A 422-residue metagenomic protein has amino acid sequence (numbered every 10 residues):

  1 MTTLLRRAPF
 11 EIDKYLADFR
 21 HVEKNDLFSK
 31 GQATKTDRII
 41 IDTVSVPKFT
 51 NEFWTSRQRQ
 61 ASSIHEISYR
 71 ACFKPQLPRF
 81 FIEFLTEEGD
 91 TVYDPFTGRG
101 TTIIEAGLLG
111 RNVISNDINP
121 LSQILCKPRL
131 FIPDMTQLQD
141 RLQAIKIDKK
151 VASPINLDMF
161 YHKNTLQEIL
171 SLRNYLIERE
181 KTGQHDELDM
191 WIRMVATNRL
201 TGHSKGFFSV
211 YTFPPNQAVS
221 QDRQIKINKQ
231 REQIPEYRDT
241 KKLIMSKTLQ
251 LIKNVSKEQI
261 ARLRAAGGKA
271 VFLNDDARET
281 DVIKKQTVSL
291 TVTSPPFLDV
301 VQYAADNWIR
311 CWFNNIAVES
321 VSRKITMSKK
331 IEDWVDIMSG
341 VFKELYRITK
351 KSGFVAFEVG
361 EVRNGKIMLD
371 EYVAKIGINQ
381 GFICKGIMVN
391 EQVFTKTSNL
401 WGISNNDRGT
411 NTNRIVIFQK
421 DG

Functional and structural regions predicted by a protein language model:
T2-E88: S-adenosyl-L-methionine
T2-L4, A8, I12, A17 (+4 more regions): Charged, often flexible domain-edge or linker segments that flank or initiate folded functional domains
P75-P78, D90-L109, V113-P120, C126 (+4 more regions): Conserved proline-anchored active-site loop of SAM-dependent methyltransferases that bridges a beta-strand
P120-K181, I316-K324: Conserved phosphoryl-transfer catalytic core
E178-T291, L298-D299: SAM-dependent nucleic-acid methyltransferase catalytic core
P296-I337: Mobile active-site "lid"/loop adjacent to the S-adenosyl-L-methionine
V335-K351: A short glycine-rich, Lys/Arg-flanked "PGG" loop and its adjoining helix->strand segment in the class I
G365-A374, F382-G422: Class I S-adenosyl-L-methionine
